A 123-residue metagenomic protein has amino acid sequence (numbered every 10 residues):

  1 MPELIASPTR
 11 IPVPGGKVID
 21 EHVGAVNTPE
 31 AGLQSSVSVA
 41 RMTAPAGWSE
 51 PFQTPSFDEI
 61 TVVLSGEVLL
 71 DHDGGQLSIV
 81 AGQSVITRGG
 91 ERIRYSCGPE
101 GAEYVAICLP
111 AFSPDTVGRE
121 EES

Functional and structural regions predicted by a protein language model:
M1-S36, R119-S123: A short, N-terminal "cap"/entry segment at the start of jelly-roll beta-barrel domains of the cupin/DSBH fold
V23-T28, S38-P55: Conserved short histidine dyad/triad with adjacent acidic residue
E30-Q34, S49-P55, H72, S96-C97: Short histidine-centered beta-strand/loop micro-motifs that create catalytic or ligand/metal-coordination sites
R41-A44, T54-L70: Short, conserved beta-strand element in jelly-roll/cupin
E67-L69, Q76, R92, G101: Structural motif
G74-G90: Short acidic-glycine-tyrosine-enriched beta hairpin
G89-P114: Ligand-binding loop in jelly-roll beta-barrel domains
